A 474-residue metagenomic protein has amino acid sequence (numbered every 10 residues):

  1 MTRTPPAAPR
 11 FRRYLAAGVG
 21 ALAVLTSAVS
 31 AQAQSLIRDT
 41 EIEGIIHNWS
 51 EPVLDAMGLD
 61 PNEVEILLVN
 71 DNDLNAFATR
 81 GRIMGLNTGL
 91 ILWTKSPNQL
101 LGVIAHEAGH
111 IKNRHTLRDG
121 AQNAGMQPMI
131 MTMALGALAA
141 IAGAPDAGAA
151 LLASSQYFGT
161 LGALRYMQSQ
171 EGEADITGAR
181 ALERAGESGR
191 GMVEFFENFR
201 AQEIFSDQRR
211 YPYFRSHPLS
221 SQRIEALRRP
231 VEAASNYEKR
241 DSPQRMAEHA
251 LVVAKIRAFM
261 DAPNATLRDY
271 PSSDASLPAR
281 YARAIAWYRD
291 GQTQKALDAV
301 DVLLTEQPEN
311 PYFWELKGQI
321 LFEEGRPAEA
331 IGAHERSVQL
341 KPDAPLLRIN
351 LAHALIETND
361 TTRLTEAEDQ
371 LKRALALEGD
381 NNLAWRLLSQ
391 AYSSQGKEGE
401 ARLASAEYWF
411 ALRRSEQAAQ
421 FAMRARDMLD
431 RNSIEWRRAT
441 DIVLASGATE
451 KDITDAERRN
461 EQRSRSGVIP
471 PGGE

Functional and structural regions predicted by a protein language model:
R38, G44, I66, L161-G162 (+6 more regions): Extracytoplasmic and endomembrane cell-envelope/extracellular-matrix remodeling and assembly machinery
A108-A124, A142: Catalytic Zn2+-binding segment of zinc metalloproteases
L277, P311-Y312, A328, P345-L346 (+4 more regions): Helix-start (N-cap) detector for alpha-helical repeat units in TPR-like alpha-solenoids, especially tetratricopeptide
G291, G325, N359-T362, G396 (+1 more regions): Residue-level detector of the short coil/turn that links helix A to helix B within each tetratricopeptide repeat
V302-L303, R336-S337, R373-A374, Y408 (+1 more regions): Canonical positions in the second alpha-helix
S394, A411-E474: Terminal, low-structured helical/coil segments at or just beyond the last alpha-helical repeat
